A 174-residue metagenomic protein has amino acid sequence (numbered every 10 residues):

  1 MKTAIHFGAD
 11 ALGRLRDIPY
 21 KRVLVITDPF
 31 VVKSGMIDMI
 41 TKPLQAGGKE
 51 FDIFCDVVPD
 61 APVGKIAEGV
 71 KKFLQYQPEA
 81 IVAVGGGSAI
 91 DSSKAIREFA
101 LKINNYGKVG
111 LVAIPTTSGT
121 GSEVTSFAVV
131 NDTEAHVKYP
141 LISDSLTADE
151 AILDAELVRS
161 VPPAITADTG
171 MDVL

Functional and structural regions predicted by a protein language model:
M1-A80: ATP/NTP phosphate-donor binding region
I5-F7, I53-C55, V82, S92 (+2 more regions): General beta-strand structural signal in soluble alpha/beta enzymes
D10, G35, M39, A61-G64 (+3 more regions): Conserved active-site and cofactor/substrate-binding residues in soluble primary-metabolism enzymes
L15, K33, D91-S92, G121-S122 (+1 more regions): Glycine/Thr-rich phosphate-binding loops of Rossmann-like dinucleotide-binding domains
F73-T116: A short, small-residue-rich loop immediately preceding and capping a beta-strand
F99-V173: A glycine/threonine-rich phosphate-anchoring loop and its flanking beta-alpha core in nucleotide/phosphate-binding
